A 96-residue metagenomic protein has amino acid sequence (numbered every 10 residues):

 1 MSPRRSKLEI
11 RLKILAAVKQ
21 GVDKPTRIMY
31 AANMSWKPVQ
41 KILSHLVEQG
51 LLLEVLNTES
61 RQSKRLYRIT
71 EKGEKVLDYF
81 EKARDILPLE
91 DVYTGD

Functional and structural regions predicted by a protein language model:
M1-L12: Short alpha-helical segments that sit at the start of domains
R11-V18, L77: Hydrophobic residues on short alpha-helical segments
K19-K24: Short capping segments at the starts of secondary-structure elements
R27-A31: A short acidic, leucine-rich amphipathic alpha-helix
M34-E48: Short amphipathic alpha-helical interaction segments
V47-T58: A short, conserved structural fragment
E59-Y79: Basic, amphipathic "hinge/linker" alpha-helix immediately C-terminal to the N-terminal HTH DNA-binding motif
K75-D96: Amphipathic alpha-helical dimerization/coiled-coil segments that flank or bridge DNA-binding/regulatory modules
